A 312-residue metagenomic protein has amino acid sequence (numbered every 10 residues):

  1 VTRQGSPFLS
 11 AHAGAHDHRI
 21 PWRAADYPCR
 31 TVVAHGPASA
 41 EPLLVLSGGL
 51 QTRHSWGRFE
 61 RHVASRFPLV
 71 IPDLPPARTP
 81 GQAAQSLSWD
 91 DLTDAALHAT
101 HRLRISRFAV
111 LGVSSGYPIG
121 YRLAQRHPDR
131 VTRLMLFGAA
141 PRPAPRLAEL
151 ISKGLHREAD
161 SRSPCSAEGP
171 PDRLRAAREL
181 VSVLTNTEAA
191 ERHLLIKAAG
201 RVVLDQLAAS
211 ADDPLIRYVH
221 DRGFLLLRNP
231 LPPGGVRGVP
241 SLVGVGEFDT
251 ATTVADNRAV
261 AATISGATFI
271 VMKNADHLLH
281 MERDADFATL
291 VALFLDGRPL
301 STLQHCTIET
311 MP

Functional and structural regions predicted by a protein language model:
V1-L43, S65-F67, A292-P312: Alpha/beta-hydrolase fold catalytic core
Y27-G81: Conserved HGGG/HGGXW glycine-rich cap/lid loop of the alpha/beta-hydrolase fold
V70-L111, S115, T289: Active-site loop/oxyanion-hole signature of alpha/beta-hydrolase fold enzymes
I119-L123: Hydrolases whose catalytic domains are alpha/beta-hydrolase-1, hotdog thioesterase, or metallo-beta-lactamase-like
Q125, T132-E168: Flexible "cap/lid" loop of the alpha/beta hydrolase fold
R146, A167-G235: Conserved alpha/beta-hydrolase catalytic His-Asp/Glu region
A209-A262, V271: Conserved serine/cysteine hydrolase catalytic core
F269, A275-A288: Catalytic histidine-centered segment of alpha/beta-hydrolase-like enzymes
